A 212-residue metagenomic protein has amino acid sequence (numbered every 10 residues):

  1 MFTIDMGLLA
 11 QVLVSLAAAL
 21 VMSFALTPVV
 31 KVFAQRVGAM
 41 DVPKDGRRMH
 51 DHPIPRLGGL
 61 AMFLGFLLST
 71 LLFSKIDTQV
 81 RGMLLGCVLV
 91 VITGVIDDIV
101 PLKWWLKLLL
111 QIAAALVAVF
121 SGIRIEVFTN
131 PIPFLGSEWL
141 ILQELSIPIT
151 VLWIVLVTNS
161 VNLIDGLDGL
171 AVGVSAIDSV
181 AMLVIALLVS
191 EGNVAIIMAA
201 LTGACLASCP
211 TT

Functional and structural regions predicted by a protein language model:
F2-T212: "…together with the soluble PPM/PP2C metallo-phosphatase catalytic core" -> "…together with the soluble PPM/PP2C
